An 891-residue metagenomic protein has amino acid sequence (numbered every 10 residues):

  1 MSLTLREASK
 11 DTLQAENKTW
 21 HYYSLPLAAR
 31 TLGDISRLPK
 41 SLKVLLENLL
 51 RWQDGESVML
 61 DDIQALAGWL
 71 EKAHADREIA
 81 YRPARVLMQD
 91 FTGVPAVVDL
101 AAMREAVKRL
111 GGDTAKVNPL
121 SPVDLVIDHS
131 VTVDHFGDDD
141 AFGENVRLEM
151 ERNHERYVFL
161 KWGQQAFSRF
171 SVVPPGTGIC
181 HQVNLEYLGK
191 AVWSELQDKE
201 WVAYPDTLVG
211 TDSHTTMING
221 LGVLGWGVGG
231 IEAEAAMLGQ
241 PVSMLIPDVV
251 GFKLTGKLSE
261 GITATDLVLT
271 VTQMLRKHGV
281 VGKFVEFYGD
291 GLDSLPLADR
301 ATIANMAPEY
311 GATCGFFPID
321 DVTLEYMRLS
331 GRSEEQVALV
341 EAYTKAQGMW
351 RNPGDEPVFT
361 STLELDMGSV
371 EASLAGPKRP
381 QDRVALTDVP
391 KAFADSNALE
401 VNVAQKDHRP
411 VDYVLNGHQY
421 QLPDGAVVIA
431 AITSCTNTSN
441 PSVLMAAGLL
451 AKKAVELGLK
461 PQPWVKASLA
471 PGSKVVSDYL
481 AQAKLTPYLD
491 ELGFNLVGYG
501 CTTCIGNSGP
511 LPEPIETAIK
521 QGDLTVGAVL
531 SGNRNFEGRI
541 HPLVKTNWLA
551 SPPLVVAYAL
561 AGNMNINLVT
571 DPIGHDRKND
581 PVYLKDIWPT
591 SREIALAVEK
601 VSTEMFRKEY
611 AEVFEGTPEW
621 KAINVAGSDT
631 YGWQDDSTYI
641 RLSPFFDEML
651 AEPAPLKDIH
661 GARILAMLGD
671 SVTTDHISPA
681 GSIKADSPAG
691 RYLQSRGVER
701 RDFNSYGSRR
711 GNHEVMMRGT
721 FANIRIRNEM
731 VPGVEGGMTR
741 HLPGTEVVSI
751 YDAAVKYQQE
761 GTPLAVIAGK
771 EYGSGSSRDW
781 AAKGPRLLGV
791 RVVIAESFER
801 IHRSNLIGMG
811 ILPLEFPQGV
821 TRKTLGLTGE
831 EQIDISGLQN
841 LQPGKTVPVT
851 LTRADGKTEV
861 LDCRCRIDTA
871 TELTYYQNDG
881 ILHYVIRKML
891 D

Functional and structural regions predicted by a protein language model:
M1-D891: Fe-S-dependent hydro-lyases/dehydratases of central metabolism
